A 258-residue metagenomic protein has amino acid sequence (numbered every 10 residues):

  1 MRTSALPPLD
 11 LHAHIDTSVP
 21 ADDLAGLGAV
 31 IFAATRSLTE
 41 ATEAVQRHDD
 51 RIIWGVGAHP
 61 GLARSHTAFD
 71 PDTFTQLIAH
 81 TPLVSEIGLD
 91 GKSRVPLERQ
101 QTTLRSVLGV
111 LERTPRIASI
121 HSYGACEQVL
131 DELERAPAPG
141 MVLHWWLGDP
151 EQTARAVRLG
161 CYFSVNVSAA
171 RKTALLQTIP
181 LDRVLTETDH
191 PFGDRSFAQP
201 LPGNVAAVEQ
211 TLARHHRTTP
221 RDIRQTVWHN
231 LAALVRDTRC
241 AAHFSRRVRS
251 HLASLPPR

Functional and structural regions predicted by a protein language model:
M1-R258: Mid-domain alpha/beta scaffold segments of enzyme catalytic cores
